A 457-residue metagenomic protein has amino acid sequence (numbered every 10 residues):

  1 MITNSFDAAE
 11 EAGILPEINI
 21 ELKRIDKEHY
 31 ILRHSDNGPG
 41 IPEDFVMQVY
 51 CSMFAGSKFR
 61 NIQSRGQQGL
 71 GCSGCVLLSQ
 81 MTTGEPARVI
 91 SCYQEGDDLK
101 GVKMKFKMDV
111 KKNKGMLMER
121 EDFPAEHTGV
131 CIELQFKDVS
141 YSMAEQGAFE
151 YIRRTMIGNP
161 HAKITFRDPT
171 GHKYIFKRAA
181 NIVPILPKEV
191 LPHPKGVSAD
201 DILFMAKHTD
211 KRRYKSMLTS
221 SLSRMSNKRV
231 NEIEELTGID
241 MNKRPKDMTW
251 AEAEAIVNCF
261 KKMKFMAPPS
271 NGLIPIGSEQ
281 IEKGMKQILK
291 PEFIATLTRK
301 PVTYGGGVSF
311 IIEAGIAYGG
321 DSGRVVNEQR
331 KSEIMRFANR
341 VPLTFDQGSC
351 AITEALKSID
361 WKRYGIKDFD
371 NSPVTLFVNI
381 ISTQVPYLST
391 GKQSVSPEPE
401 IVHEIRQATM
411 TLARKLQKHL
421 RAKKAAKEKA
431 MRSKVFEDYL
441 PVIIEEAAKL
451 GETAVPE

Functional and structural regions predicted by a protein language model:
M1-I20, R24, G71-L78, T155: Conserved ATP-binding N-box helix of the HATPase_c
K23-L32: Short beta-strand-loop-beta element adjacent to the nucleotide/active-site pocket used for signaling
I31, F45, G56-V197, F204 (+2 more regions): GHKL-type ATPase core
D36: Acidic ATP/Mg2+-coordinating residue in the GHKL
G40-P42: A short glycine-centered beta->alpha linker in the GHKL/HATPase_c
Y174-D200, R229-E232, M241, N327-R421: GHKL/Bergerat-fold ATPase module
A206-K207, S221-M225, E252-I256, K262 (+4 more regions): Charge-rich (often acidic), low-complexity intrinsically disordered regions concentrated in mid-to-C-terminal segments
D210, Y214-T237: Helix-hairpin-helix
